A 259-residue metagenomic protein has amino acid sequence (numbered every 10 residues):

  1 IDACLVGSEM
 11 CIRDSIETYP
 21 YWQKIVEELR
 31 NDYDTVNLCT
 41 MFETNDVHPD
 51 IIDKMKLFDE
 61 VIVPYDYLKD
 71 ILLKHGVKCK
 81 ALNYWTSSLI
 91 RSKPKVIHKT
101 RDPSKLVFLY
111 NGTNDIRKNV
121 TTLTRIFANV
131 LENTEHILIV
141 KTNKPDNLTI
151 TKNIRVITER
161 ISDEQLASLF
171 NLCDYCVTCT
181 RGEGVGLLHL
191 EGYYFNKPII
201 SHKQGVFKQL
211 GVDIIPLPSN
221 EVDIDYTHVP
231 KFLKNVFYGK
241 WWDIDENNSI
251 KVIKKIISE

Functional and structural regions predicted by a protein language model:
I1-I12: Single conserved hydrophobic/aromatic residue that forms the stacking wall/gate of nucleotide- or nucleobase-binding
P49-D50, W85-R101, K105: Acidic anion/phosphate-binding donor-loop and adjacent secondary structure in glycosyltransferase catalytic cores
K78, L82-K93, E221-D223: Short beta-strand->alpha-helix junction loop in the catalytic core of nucleotide-activated group-transfer enzymes
K99-K118, T124-F127, I139, F237-Y238: Conserved donor-binding/catalytic core segment of Leloir-type glycosyltransferases
T142-S168, Y175: Nucleotide-activated donor-binding/catalytic signature segment of Leloir-type glycosyltransferases, i.e., the conserved
R181: Aromatic "clamp/platform" in nucleotide-sugar-dependent glycosyltransferases that forms part of the donor/acceptor
P198-S201, P216: Short hydrophobic beta-strand element within catalytic cores of glycosyltransferases and related nucleotide-activated
K208-K255: Change "using UDP/GDP/dTDP sugars" to "using nucleotide sugars
